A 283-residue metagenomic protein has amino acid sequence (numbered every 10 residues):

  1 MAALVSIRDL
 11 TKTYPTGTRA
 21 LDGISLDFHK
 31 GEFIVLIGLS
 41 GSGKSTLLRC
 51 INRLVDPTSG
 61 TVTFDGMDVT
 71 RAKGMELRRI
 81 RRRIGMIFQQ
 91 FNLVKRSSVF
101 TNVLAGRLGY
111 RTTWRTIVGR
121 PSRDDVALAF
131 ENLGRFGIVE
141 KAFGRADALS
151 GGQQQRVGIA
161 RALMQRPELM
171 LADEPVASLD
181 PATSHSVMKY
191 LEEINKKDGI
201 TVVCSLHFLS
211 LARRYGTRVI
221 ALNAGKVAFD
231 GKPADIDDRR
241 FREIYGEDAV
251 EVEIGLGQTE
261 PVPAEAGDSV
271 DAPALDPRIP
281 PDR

Functional and structural regions predicted by a protein language model:
P15, V69-G85, R115-R123, I236: ABC ATPase NBD coupling module
N52: Helix-to-loop junction immediately C-terminal to a conserved catalytic motif
M67-D68, R111, R115-E140: Conserved ABC ATPase "signature" region
R145-L149, Q153: Conserved ABC ATPase signature
R166: Conserved catalytic motifs of ABC-family nucleotide-binding domains
M170-D173: Catalytic Walker B motif of ABC-type/P-loop ATPase nucleotide-binding domains
P181-T183: Helix N-cap at the start of a conserved alpha-helix in ABC-type nucleotide-binding domains
